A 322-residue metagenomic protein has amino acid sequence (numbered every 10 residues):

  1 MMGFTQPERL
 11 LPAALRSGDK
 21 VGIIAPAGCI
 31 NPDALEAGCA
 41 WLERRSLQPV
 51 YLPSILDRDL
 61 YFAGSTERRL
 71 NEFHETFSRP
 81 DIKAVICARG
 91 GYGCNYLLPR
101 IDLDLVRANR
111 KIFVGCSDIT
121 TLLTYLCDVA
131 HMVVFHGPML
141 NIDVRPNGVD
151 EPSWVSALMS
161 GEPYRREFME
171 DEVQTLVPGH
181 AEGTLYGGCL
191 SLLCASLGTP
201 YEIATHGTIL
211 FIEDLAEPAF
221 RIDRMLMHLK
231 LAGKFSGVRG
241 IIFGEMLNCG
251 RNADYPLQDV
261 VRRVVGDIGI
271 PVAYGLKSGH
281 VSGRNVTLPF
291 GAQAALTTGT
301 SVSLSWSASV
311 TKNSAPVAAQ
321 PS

Functional and structural regions predicted by a protein language model:
M2-D81: ATP/NTP phosphate-donor binding region
I23, V85, D118, L193 (+2 more regions): Buried hydrophobic positions in well-ordered alpha/beta secondary-structure cores of metabolic enzymes
A84-N95, C116: N-terminal glycine-rich "phosphate-gripper" loop used for MgATP/nucleotide binding and carboxylate activation
G90-A108, T124-C127, P256-D259: Short Gly/Thr/Asp-enriched flexible loops that form oxyanion-binding sites at enzyme active sites
L103-Y125, V133-L140, I268-V272: Short, acidic/small-residue loops that bind anionic groups at enzyme active sites
H131-C194, G198: Conserved anion/nucleotide-ligand pocket segment
Y201-L257: Internal helical hairpin/lid segments
E245-S322: ATP/nucleoside-binding phosphotransfer catalytic cores, i.e., glycine-rich phosphate-binding loops
